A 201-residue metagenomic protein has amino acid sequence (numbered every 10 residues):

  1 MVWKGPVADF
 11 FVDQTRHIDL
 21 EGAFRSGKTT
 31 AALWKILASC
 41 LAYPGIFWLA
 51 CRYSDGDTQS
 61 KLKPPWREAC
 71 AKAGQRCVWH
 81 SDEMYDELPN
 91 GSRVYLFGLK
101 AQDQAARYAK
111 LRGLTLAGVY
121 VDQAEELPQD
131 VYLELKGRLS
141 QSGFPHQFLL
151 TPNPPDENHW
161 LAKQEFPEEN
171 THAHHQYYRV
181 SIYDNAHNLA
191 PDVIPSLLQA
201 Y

Functional and structural regions predicted by a protein language model:
M1-Y201: Phosphate/NTP-binding elements of NTP-utilizing enzymes
